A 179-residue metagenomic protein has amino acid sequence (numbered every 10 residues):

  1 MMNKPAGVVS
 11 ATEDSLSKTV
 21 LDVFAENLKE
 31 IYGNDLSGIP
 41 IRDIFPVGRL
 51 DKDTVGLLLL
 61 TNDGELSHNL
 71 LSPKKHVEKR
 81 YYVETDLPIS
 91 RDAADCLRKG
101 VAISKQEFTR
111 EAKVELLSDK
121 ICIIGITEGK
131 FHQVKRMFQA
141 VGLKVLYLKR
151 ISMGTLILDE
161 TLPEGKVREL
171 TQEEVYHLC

Functional and structural regions predicted by a protein language model:
M1-C179: Basic, flexible Lys/Arg- and Gly-enriched helix-loop patches that mediate nucleic-acid binding at interfaces with rRNA
